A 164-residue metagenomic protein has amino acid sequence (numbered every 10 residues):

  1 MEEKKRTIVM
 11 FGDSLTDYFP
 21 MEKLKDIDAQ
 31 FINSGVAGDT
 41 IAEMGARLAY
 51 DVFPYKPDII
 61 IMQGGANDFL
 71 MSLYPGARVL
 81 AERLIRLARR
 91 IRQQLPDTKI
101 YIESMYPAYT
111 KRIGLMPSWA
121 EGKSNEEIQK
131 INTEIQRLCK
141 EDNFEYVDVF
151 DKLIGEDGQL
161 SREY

Functional and structural regions predicted by a protein language model:
M1-R86, E126-E127: Conserved SGNH/GDSL esterase-like catalytic core that processes O-acyl groups on lipids and polysaccharides
V52, R92-Q93, Q136: N-terminal cationic-hydrophobic initiation segments that often serve targeting/anchoring roles
Q63, E103-S104: Alpha/beta-hydrolase-fold catalytic nucleophile elbow
L84-R89, N132: Generic structural signal for well-ordered alpha-helices, preferentially at hydrophobic/aromatic core positions
Q94-K99: A short helix->loop->beta-strand "cap" motif at the edges of active sites that frequently abuts
Y106-Y164: Catalytic His-Asp segment of secreted/periplasmic serine-dependent ester chemistry enzymes
